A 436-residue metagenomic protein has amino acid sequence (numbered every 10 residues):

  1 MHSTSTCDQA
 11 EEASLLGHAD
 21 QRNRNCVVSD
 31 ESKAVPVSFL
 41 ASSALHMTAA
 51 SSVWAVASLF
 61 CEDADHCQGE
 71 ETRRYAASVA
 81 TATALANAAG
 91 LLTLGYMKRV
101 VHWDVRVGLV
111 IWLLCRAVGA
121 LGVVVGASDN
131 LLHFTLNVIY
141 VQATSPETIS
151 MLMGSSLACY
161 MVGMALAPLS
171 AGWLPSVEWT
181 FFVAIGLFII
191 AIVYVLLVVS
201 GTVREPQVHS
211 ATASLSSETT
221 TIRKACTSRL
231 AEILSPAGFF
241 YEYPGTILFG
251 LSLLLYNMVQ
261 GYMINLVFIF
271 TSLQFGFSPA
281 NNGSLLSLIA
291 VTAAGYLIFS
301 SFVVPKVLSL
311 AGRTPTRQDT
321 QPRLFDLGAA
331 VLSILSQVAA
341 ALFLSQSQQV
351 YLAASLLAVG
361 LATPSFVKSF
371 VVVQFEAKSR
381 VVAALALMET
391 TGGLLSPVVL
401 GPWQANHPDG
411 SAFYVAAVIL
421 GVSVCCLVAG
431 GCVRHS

Functional and structural regions predicted by a protein language model:
E11-V28, G201-L251, L273-Q274: Juxtamembrane intracellular "pre-TM" segments in multi-pass secondary transporters
A19-A64, Y241-V267, S355: Pair of pore-lining "gating" transmembrane helices in MFS-fold secondary transporters
A80-A88, E147-P175, F188, A293-L297 (+1 more regions): Glycine-rich segments within core transmembrane alpha-helices of 12-TM secondary carriers
A88-D129: Conserved MFS/SLC helix-loop-helix module at the cytosolic interface between two early adjacent transmembrane helices
D104-V107, W173-F188, S278, S284 (+2 more regions): A membrane-interface helix-boundary motif in multi-pass transporters
A127-Y160: Cytoplasmic helix-loop-helix junction between adjacent transmembrane helices in 12-TM secondary transporters
I189-V203, A340-F343, V371, G393-L395 (+2 more regions): Multi-pass alpha-helical transporter architecture, strongest for 12-TM Major Facilitator/SLC carriers used
R317-F366: C-terminal transmembrane helical hairpin of 12-TM major facilitator-type secondary transporters
